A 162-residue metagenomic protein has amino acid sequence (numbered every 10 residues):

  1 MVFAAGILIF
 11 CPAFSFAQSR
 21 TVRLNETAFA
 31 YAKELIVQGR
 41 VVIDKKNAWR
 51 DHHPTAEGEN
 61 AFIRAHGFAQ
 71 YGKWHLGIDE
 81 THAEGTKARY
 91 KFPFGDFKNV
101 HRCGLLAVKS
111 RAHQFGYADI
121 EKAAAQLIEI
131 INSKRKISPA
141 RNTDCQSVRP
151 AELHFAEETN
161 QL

Functional and structural regions predicted by a protein language model:
V2-P12: Bacterial N-terminal signal peptides
G6-L8, D144, E157: A cross-taxon signal for low-complexity, glycine/charged-rich
C11-A13, G104, P150: Generic detector of short, well-ordered, non-transmembrane alpha-helical segments enriched in hydrophobic residues
F16-S138, C145: Extended terminal accessory/targeting regions
S138-E152, T159: Intrinsic, low-complexity polybasic segments
